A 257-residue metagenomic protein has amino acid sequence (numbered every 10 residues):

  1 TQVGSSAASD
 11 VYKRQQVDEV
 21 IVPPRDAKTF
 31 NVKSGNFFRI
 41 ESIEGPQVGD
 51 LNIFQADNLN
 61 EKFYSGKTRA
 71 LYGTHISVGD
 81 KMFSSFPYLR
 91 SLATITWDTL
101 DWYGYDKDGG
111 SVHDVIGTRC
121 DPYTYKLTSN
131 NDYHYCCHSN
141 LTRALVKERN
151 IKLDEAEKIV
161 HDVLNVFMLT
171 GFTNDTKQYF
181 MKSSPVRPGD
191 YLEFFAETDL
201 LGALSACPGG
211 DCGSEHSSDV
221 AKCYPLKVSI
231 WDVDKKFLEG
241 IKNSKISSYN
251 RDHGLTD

Functional and structural regions predicted by a protein language model:
T1-A8, Y12: Single conserved hydrophobic/aromatic residue that forms the stacking wall/gate of nucleotide- or nucleobase-binding
P23-A27, K33-G35, R187-G189: Solvent-exposed, conformationally flexible loop/turn segments
K28-G45, G49-L51: Beta-strand cores of secreted/periplasmic/IMS beta-sandwich domains, seen most often in copper-related folds
V32-I40, L192-G209: Noncatalytic modules at the cell exterior or secretory-pathway interfaces, chiefly beta-strand-rich lectin/adhesion
G45-Q47, E61, G117-D121, N131 (+2 more regions): Extracytoplasmic/secretory-pathway segments with low complexity and glycosylation-like composition
G49-K62: Short Gly/aromatic-enriched secondary-structure transition segments
R69-T170: Low-complexity, serine/threonine/proline-enriched polar segments
L200-D257: Long, compositionally biased interface segments
